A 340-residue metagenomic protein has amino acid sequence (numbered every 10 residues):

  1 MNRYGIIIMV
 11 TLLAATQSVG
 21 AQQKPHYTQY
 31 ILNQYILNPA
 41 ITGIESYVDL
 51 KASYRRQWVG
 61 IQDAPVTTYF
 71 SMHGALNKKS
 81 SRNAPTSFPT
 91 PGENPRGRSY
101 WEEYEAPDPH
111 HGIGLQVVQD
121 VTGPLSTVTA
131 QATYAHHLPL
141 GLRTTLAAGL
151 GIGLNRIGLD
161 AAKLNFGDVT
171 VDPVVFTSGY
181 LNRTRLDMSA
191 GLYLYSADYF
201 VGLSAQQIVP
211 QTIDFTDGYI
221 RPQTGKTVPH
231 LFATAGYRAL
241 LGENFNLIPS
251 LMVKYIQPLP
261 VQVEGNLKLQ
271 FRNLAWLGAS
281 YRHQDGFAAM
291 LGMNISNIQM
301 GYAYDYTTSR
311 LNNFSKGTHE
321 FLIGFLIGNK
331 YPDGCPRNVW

Functional and structural regions predicted by a protein language model:
M1-I6: Bacterial N-terminal signal peptides that target proteins for export
I7-T16: Bacterial N-terminal signal peptides
Q17-A21: Sec/Tat signal peptide C-region and signal peptidase I cleavage site
Q22-W340: Subset of outer-membrane beta-barrel
